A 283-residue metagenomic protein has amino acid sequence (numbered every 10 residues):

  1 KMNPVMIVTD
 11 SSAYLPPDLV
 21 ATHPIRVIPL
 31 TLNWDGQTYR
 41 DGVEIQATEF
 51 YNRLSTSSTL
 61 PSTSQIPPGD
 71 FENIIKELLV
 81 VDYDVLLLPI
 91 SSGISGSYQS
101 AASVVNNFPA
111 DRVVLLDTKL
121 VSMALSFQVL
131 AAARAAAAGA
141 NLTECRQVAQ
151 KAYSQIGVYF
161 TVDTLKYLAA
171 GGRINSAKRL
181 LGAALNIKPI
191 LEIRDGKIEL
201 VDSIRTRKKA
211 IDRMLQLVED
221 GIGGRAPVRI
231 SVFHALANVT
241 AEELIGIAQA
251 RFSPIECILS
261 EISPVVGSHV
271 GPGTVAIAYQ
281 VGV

Functional and structural regions predicted by a protein language model:
P4-M6, S12-R26, T31, Q37 (+2 more regions): Mixed-charge interfacial surface used for oligomerization/domain docking and macromolecular partner engagement
T38-A110: Class I S-adenosyl-L-methionine
S62, L87, L115, S231-V232: Short catalytic-loop micro-motif centered on adjacent basic/acidic residues
